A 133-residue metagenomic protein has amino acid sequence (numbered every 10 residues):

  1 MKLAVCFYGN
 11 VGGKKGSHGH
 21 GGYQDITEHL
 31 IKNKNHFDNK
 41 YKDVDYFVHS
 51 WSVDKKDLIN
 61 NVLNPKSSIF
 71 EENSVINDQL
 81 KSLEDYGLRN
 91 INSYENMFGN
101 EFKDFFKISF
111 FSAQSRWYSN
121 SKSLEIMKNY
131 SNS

Functional and structural regions predicted by a protein language model:
M1-S133: ER/Golgi luminal nucleotide-sugar-dependent glycosyltransferases, focusing on the catalytic module
